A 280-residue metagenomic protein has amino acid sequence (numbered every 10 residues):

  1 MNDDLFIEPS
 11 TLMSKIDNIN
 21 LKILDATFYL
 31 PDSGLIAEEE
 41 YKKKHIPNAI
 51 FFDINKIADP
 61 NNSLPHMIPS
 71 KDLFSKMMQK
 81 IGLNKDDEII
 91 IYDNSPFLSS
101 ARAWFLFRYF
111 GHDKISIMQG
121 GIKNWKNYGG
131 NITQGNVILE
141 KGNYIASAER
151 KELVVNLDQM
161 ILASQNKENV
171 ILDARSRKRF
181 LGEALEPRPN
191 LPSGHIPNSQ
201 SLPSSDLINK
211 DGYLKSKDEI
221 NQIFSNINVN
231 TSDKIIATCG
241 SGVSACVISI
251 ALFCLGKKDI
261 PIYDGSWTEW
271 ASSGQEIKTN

Functional and structural regions predicted by a protein language model:
M1-N280: Cytosolic catalytic domains that perform sulfur/thiol-centered chemistry
